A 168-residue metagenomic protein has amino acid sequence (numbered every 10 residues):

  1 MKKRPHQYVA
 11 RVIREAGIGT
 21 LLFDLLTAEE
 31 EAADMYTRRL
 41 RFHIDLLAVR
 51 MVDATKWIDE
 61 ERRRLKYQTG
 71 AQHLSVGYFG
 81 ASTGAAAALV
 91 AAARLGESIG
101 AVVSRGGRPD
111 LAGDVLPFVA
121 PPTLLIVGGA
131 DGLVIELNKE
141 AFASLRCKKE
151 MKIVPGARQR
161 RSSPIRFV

Functional and structural regions predicted by a protein language model:
M1-H73, R160-S163: Serine-hydrolase catalytic machinery in alpha/beta-hydrolase-like enzymes
S75-G80, R105: Short beta-strand immediately N-terminal to the catalytic nucleophile in serine-hydrolase-like folds
F79-A88: Gly/Ala-rich beta-loop-alpha elbow adjacent to hydrolase catalytic centers
E97-P109: A conserved short beta-strand
V119, L125-V127: Short beta-strand/loop motif that positions the catalytic acidic residue of the alpha/beta-hydrolase fold
G132-L137: Conserved alpha/beta-hydrolase "acid-adjacent" motif
L145-R160: Catalytic histidine neighborhood in serine/cysteine hydrolases with alpha/beta-hydrolase-type architecture
P164-V168: Catalytic active-site module of serine/aspartate enzymes centered on a nucleophile-bearing elbow/loop
